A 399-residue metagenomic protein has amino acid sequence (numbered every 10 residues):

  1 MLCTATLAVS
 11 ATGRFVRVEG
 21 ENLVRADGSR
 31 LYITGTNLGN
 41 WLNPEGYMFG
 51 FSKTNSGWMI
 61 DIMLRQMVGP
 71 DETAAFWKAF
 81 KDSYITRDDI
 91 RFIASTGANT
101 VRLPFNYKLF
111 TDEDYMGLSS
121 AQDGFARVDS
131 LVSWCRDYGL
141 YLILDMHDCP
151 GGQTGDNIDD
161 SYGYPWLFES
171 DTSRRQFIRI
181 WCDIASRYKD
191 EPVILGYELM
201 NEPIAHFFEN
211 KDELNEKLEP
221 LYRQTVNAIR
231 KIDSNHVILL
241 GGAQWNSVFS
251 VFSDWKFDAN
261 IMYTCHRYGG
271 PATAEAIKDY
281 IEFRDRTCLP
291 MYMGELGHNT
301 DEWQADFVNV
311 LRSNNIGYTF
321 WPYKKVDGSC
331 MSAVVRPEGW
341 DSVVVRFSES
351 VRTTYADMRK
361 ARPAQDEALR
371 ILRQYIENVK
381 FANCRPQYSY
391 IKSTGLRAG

Functional and structural regions predicted by a protein language model:
M1-T6: Bacterial N-terminal signal peptides
A8-G13: Boundary at the C-terminal end of the N-terminal hydrophobic targeting segment
F15-V16, R175-K325, C330-E349: Extracellular glycoside hydrolase catalytic/binding regions
V18-I33, N37-V237, G242-V251: Active-site mouth of glycoside hydrolases
G57-M59, V68-A74, Y138-Y141, T273-D279 (+3 more regions): Low-complexity, flexible helical/coil segments
R65, K78, D82, E216 (+7 more regions): Polar/charged alpha-helical tracts
K108, G124, G294, P386-S389 (+1 more regions): Glycine-centered structural positions embedded in regular secondary structure
V310, N314-T319, K324-G399: Extended, alpha-helix-rich binding/interface surfaces that flank or overlap catalytic cores and mediate recognition
